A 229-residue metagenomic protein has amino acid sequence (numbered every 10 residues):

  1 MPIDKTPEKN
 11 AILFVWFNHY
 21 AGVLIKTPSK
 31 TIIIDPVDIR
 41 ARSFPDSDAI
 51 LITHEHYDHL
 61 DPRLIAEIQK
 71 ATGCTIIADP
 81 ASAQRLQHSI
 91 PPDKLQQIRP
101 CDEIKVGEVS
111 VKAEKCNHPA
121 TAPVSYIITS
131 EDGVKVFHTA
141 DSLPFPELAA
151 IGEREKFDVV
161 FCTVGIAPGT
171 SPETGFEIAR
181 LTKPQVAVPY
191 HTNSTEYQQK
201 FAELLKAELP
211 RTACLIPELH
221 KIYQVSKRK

Functional and structural regions predicted by a protein language model:
M1-P45, Q97-E155, T170, P217-K229: Core dinuclear metal-dependent hydrolase active-site scaffold
W16, I90-G107, I151, F176 (+1 more regions): Binuclear metal-ion centers of metallo-dependent hydrolases, dominated by the metallo-beta-lactamase
A21, Y57, S82-Q84, D102 (+1 more regions): Alpha-helix capping/helix-boundary segments
T31-I32, A49, V159, V186: Short, Asp-centered acidic motifs that coordinate Mg2+ and/or phosphate in catalytic or ligand-binding sites
D38-S82, R154-F161: Active-site metal-binding motif and surrounding structural segment of the metallo-beta-lactamase
H56, S82, N117, L143 (+2 more regions): Catalytic metal-binding/acid-base residues of hydrolase active sites
R63-I68, S89, E147-I151, T174-I178: A short acidic, amphipathic alpha-helical/loop segment
G73-C74, K156-F157, F161, I166 (+1 more regions): Proline-aspartate-enriched helix->loop->beta-strand connector
